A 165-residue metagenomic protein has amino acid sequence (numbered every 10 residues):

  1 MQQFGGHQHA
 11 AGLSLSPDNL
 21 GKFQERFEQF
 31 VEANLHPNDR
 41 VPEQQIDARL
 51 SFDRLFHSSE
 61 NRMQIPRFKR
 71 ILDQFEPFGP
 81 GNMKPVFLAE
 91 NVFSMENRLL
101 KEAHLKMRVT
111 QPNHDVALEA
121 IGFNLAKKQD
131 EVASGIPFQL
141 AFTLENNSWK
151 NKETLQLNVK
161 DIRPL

Functional and structural regions predicted by a protein language model:
M1-L165: Acidic, two-metal ion nucleic-acid-processing modules in DNA metabolism proteins
